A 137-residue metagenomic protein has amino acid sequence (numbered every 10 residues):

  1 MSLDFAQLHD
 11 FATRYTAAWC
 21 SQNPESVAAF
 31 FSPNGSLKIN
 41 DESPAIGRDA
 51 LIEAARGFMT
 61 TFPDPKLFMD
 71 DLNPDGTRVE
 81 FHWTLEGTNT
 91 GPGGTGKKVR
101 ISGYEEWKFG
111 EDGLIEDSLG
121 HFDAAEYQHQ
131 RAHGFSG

Functional and structural regions predicted by a protein language model:
M1-P33, G134-G137: Short, low-complexity N-terminal intrinsically disordered segments enriched in polar/charged residues
S2-Q7, K38, I52-G137: A beta-strand edge to alpha-helix "cap/lid" segment located at domain peripheries
R14-A17, D41, D117: Short, flexible active-site loop motifs that bind/organize anionic cofactors or intermediates
W19, E25, E42, F62 (+1 more regions): Hydrophobic alpha-helical elements and their junctions with loops/disorder across both membrane and soluble proteins
W19-Q22, A50, V99: Short secondary-structure boundary/capping elements
F30, S36-I46, G57-T61: A short gly/proline-enriched turn/hairpin at secondary-structure junctions
